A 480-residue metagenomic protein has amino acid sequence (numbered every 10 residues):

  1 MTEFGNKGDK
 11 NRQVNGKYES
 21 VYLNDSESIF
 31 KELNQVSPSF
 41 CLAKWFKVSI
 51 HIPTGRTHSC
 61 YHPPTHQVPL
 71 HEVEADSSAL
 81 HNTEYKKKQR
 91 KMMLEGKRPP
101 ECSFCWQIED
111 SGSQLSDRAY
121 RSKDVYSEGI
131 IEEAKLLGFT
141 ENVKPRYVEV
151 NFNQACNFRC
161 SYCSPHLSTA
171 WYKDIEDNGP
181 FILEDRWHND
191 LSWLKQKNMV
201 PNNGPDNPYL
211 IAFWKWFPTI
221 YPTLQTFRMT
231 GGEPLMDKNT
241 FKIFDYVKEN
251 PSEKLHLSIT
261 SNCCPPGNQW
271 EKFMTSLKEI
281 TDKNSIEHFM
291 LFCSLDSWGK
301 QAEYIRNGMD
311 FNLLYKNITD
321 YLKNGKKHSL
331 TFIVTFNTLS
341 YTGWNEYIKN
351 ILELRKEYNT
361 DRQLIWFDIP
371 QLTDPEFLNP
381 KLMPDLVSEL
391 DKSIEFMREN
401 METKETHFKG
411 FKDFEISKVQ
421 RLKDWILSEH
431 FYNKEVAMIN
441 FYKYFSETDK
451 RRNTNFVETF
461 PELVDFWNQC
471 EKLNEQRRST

Functional and structural regions predicted by a protein language model:
M1-E74, S78, S113, R118-Y120 (+6 more regions): Radical SAM enzyme [4Fe-4S]-AdoMet core and its adjacent flexible, acidic and glycine-rich loops/tails across
N24-F30, H81-E95, K144-N151: Short, intrinsically disordered, charge-biased short linear motifs at domain edges
N34, H62-E109: Membrane-interface junctions of multi-pass transporters
S37-F40, T54, E101-F104, A155 (+1 more regions): The −1 position to Zn-ligating cysteines in a subset of zinc-ribbon hairpins
W45-S59, G138-H166, L224-R228: N-terminal pre-triad scaffold of radical SAM enzymes
W106-D110, C163-T169: Detector for the c-type heme attachment site
G112-R146, C156-F158, G179: Recognition helices and adjacent regulatory flanks at domain boundaries
P145-A155, H166-P208, Y221-K238, N250-F273 (+3 more regions): Core AdoMet radical
